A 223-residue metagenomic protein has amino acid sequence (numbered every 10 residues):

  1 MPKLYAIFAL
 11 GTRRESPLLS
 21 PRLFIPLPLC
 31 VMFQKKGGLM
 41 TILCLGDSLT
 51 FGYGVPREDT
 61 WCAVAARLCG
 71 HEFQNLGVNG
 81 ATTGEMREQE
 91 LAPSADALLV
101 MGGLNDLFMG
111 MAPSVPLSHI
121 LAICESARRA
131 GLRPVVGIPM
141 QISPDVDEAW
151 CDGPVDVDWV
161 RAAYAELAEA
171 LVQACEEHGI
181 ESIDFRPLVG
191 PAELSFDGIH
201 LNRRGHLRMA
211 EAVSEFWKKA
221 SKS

Functional and structural regions predicted by a protein language model:
M1-L4, A95: Short intrinsically disordered, low-complexity coil segments enriched in acidic
K3, E15, K35-K36, K222: Intrinsically disordered, low-complexity polyampholyte segments enriched for Lys and acidic residues
A6-A9, V31: Short hydrophobic alpha-helical segments enriched in small aliphatic residues
A9-T12, P26, K35: Generic detector of N-terminal low-structure segments
R13-R14, R22: Basic polycationic patches enriched in arginine
S16-L18, L27: Intrinsically disordered, low-complexity segments enriched in serine/threonine/proline/glycine and often basic
L29-S94: Serine-esterase "nucleophile elbow" of acetyl-processing enzymes
R87-S223: Alpha-helical cap/lid subdomain in secreted, periplasmic, or secretory-pathway luminal O-acyl-processing enzymes
